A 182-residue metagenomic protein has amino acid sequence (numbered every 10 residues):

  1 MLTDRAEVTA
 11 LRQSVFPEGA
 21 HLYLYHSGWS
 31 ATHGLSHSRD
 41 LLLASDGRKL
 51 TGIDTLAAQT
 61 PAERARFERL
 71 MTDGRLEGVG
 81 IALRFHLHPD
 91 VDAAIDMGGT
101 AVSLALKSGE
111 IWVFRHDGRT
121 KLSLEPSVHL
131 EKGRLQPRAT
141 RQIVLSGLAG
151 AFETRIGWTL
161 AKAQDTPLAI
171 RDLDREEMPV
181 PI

Functional and structural regions predicted by a protein language model:
M1-I182: CBM-like, beta-strand-rich accessory domains located in the C-terminal region of large, secreted polysaccharide-active
